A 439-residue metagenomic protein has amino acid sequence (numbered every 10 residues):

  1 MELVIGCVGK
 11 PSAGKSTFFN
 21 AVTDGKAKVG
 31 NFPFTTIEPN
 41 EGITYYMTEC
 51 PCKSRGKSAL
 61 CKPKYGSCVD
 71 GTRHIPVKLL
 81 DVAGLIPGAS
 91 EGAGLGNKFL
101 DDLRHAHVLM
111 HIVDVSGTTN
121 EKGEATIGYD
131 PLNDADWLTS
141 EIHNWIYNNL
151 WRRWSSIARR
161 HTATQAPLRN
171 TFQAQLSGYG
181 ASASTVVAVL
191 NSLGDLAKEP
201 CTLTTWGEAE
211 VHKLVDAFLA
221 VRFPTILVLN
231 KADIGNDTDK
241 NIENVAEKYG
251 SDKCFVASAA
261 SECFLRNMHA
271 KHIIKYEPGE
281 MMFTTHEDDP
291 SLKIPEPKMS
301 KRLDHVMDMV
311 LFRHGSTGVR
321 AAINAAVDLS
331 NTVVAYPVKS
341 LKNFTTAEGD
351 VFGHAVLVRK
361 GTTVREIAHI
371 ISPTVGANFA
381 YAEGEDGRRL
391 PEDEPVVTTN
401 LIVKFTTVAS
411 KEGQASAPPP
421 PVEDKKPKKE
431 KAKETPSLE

Functional and structural regions predicted by a protein language model:
M1-A181, A220, P224: Conserved G1/Walker A P-loop phosphate-binding module
I5-C7, S177-Y179, V187, N191 (+4 more regions): Basic Arg/Gly/Lys-rich low-complexity intrinsically disordered segments
K62-A83, V187-F223, K298-V327: Intrinsically disordered, low-complexity acidic Ser/Thr-rich regulatory segments
A83, V113-V115, L229-K231, A259-A260: A short beta-strand-to-loop transition that corresponds to the Sensor-1 phosphate-sensing loop of AAA+ P-loop ATPases
A106-H107, S251, N400: Short, well-ordered alpha-helix to beta-strand connector turns
N149-R153, R159, T164-Q165, T225-I226 (+1 more regions): Canonical P-loop GTPase G-domain recognition
R160-A246, L303, K339: Non-catalytic, charge-rich alpha-helical accessory subdomains
E348-E439: C-terminal effector/interaction modules appended to NTPase cores
